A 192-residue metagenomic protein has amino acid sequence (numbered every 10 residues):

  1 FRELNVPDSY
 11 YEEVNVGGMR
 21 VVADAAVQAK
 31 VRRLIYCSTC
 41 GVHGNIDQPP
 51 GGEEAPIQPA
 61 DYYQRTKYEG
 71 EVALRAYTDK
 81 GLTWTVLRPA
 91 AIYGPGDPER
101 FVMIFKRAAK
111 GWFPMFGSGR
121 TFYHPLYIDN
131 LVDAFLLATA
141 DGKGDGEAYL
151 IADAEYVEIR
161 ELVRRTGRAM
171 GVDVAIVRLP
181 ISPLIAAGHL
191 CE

Functional and structural regions predicted by a protein language model:
F1-V16, A25, C40-N45: NAD(P)H-binding glycine-rich loop region in Rossmannoid oxidoreductase-like domains and their noncatalytic homologs
Y10-V21, D61, R65-T66, L126: Glycine-rich NAD(P)-binding loop of the Rossmann-fold in SDR/ketoreductase-type enzymes
R20-Y63, T85: Conserved Rossmann-fold NAD(P)-dependent oxidoreductase catalytic core, especially the SDR/UDP-sugar
H43-G44, L82-M103: Flexible, glycine-rich beta-alpha linker
N45, A60-R88: Active-site Tyr-X1-5-Lys
D97-M103, F116-T139, G146-L150: Substrate-positioning beta->alpha
M103-P125, A175-E192: Alpha-helical membrane-targeting segments
D141-E192: Mid/C-terminal beta-alpha module of Rossmann-like enzyme folds, strongest in SDR-family dehydrogenases/epimerases
